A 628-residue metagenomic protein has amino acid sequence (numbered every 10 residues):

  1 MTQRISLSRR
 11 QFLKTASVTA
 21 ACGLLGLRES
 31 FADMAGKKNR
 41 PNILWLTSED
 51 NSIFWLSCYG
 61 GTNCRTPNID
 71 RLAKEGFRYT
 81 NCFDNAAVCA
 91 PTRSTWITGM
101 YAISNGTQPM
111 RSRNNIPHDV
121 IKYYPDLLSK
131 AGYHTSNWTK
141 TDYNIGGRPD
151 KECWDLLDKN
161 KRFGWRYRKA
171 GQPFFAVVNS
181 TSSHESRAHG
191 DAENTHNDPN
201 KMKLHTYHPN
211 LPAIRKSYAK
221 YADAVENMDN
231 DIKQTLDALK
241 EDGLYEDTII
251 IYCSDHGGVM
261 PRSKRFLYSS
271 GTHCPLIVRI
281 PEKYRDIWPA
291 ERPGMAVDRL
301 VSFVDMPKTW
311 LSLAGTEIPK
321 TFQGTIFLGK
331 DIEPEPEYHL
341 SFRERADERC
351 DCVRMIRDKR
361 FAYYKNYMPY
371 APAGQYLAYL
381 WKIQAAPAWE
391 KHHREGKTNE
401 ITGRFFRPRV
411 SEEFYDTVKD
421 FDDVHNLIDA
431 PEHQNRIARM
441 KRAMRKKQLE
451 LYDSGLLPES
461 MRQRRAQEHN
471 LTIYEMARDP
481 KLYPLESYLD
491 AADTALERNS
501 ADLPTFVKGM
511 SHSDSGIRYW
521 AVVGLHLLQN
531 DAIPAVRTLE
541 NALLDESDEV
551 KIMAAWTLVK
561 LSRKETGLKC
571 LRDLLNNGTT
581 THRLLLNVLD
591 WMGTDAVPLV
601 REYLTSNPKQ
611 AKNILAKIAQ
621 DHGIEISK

Functional and structural regions predicted by a protein language model:
T2-F406, F421-R442: Formylglycine-dependent sulfatase
Q3, L13, S17, M34-P41 (+7 more regions): Long, internal low-complexity/basic segments
